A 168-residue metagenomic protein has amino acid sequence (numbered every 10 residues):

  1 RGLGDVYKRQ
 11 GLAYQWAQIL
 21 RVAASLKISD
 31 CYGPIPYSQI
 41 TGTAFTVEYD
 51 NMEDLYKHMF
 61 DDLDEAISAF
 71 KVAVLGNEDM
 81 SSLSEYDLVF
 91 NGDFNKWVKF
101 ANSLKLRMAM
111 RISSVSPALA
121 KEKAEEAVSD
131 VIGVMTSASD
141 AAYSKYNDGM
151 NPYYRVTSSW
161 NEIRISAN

Functional and structural regions predicted by a protein language model:
R1, D5-N168: Structured, solvent-exposed acidic/aromatic patches
